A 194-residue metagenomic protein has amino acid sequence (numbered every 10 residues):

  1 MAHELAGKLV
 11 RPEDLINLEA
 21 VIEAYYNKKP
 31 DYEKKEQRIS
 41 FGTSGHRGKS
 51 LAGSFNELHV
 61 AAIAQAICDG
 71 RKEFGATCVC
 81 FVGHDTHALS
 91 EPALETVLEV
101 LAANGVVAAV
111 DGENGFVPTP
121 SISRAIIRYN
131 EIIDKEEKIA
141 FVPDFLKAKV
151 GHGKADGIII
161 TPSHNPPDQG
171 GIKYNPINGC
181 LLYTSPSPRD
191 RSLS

Functional and structural regions predicted by a protein language model:
A2-V100: An N-terminal, well-structured beta->alpha segment
F81-Q169: N-terminal small/polar loop signature for handling phosphorylated ligands or for N-terminal nucleophile
P166-C180: Acidic/polar active-site rim loop that often engages polyanionic ligands
Y183-P188: Conserved small/polar residues in nucleotide/adenosyl-binding loops
R191-S194: N-terminal low-complexity segments that are often proline-rich with Ser/Thr-Pro
